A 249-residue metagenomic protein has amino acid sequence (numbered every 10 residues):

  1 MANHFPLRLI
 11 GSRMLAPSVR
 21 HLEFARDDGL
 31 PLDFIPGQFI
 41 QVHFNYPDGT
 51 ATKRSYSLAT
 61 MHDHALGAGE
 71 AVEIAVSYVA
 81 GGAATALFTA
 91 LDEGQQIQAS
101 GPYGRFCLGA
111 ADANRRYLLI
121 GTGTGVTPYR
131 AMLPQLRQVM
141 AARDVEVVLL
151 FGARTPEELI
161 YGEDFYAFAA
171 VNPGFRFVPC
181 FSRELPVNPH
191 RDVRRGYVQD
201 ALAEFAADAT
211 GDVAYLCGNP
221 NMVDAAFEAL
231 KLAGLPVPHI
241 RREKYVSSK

Functional and structural regions predicted by a protein language model:
A2-E93, S182: Ferredoxin-reductase
A2-P6, V147-K249: Reductase modules of NAD(P)H-dependent flavoproteins
G37, G125, N219: Short, conserved phosphate/pyrophosphate- and ester-handling motifs at nucleotide-, phospho-/glycolipid
Y46, Y78, G123, A153-T155 (+1 more regions): Residue-level signal for short, function-critical loop segments
P102-D112: A short, basic/flexible loop-to-alpha-helix module at the beginning of a structural domain
A110-R115, D208-G211: Short helix-loop-beta connector
R116-M132: A phosphate-binding catalytic loop at a beta-strand-loop-alpha-helix junction that coordinates phosphoryl groups
